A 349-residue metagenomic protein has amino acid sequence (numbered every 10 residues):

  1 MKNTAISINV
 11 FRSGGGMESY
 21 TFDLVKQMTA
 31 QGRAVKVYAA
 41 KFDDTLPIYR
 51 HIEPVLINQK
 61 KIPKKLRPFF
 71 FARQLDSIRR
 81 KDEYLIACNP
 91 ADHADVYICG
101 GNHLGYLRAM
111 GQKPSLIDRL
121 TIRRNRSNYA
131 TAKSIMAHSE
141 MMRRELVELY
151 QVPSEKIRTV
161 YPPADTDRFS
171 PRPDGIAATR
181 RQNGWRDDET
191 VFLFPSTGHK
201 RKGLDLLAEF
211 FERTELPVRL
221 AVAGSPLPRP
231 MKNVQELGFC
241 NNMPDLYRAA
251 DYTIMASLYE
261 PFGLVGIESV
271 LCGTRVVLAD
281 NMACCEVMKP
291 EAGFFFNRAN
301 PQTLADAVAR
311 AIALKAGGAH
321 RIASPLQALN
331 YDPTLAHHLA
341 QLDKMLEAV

Functional and structural regions predicted by a protein language model:
M141, P163: Carbohydrate-associated surface elements
R186-K202, A208-F211: Conserved donor-binding/catalytic core segment of Leloir-type glycosyltransferases
F239, L246-A250: Short alpha-helical donor nucleotide-sugar binding micro-motif in glycosyltransferases
L258: Aromatic "clamp/platform" in nucleotide-sugar-dependent glycosyltransferases that forms part of the donor/acceptor
G263-G266, C284: Short glycine/serine-rich donor-binding loops of glycosyltransferases
R275-L278: Short hydrophobic beta-strand element within catalytic cores of glycosyltransferases and related nucleotide-activated
P290, F294-P301, R310-A316: Conserved acidic donor-binding segment of nucleotide-sugar-dependent glycosyltransferases
A316-E347: A charged, aromatic-enriched C-terminal amphipathic alpha-helix characteristic of glycosyltransferases across folds
